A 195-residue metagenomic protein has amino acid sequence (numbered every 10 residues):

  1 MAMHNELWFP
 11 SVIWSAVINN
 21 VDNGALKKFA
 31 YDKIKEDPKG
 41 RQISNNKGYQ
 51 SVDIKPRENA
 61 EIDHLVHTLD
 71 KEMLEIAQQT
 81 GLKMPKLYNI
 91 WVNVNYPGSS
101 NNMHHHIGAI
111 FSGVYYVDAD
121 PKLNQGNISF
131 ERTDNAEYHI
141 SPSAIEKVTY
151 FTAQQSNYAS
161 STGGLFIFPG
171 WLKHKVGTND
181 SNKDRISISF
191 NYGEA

Functional and structural regions predicted by a protein language model:
M1-L82, S100, N127: Non-heme Fe(II)/2-oxoglutarate
M3-E6, F166, V176: Karyopherin-beta/Importin-beta family HEAT-repeat alpha-solenoid scaffold
G81-I90: A short coil-to-beta-strand element that immediately follows conserved catalytic motifs
I90, F111, I186: Residue-level detector of short, conserved catalytic/binding motifs and their immediate flanks
N95-I167, E194: Catalytic core of non-heme Fe(II) oxygenases with the double-stranded beta-helix
N101-H104, H174-S181: Short beta-strand His + acidic residue motifs that chelate non-heme Fe in jelly-roll/DSBH and cupin folds
R185, Y192-A195: Non-heme Fe(II)/2-oxoglutarate
